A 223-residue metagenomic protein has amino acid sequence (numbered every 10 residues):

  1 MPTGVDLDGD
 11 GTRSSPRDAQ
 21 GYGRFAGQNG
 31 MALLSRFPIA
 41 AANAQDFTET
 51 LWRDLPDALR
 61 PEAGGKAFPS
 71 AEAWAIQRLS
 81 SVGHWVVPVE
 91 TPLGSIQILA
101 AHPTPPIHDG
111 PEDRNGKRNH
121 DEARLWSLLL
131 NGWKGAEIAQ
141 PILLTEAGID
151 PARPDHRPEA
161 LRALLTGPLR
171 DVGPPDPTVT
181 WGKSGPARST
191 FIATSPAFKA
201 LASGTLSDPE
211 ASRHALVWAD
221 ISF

Functional and structural regions predicted by a protein language model:
M1-S95: Structured beta-strand-rich core segments of catalytic domains in phosphoester-bond hydrolases
D18-G21, E72-Q77, H108-G116, A147-P151 (+1 more regions): Second-shell loop/turn segments in exported
L34-L55, P88-E90, G116-L143, G148-F223: Metal-dependent phosphoester-hydrolase catalytic domains
L79-V82, A100-P103, D121-E122: Catalytic cores of NTP-dependent nucleotidyl/adenyl transfer enzymes across multiple folds
G94-K117: Active-site His/acidic residue clusters
